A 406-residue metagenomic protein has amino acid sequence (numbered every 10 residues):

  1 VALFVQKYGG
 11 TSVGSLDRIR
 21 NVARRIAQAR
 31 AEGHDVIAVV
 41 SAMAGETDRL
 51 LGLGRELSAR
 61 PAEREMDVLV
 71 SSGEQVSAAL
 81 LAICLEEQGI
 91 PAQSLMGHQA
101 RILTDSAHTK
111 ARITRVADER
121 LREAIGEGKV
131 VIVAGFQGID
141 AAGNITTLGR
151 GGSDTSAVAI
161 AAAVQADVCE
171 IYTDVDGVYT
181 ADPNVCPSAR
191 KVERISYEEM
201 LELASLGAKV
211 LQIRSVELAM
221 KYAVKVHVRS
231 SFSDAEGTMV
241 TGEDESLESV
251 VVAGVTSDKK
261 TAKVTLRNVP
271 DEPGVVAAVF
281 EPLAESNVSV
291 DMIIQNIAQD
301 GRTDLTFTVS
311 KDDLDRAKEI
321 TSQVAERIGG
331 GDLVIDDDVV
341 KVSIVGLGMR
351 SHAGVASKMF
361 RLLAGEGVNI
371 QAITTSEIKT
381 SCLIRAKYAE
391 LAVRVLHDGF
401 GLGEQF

Functional and structural regions predicted by a protein language model:
V1-V216, I384-R385, F400, E404: Nucleotide/pyrophosphate-binding catalytic subdomain
A23, A27-R30, A162, M220 (+4 more regions): A structural alpha-helix within SAM-dependent methyltransferase catalytic domains
H34, I90, V224, V288 (+1 more regions): Short phosphate-binding/catalytic loops that engage adenosine nucleotides
M43, V175-G177, Y222-V226, S230-A235 (+4 more regions): Glycine-rich beta-alpha junction loops
V168-Y172, V226-V228, D291, A372: Short hydrophobic alpha-helical runs that function as membrane-insertion/retention elements
V185-R190, I195-M200, A204-S205, V210 (+1 more regions): Acidic, glycine-rich loop-and-beta core segments that form the ion-binding/anion-interacting portion of active sites
G237-F406: A conserved regulatory-domain signal marking ACT and ACT-like small-molecule sensing domains and adjacent regulatory
